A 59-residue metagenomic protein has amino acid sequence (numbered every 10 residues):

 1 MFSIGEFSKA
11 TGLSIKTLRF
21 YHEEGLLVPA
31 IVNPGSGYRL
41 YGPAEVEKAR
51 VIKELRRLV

Functional and structural regions predicted by a protein language model:
M1-V59: Basic helix-turn-helix/winged-helix DNA-binding cores and closely related short helical interaction motifs
